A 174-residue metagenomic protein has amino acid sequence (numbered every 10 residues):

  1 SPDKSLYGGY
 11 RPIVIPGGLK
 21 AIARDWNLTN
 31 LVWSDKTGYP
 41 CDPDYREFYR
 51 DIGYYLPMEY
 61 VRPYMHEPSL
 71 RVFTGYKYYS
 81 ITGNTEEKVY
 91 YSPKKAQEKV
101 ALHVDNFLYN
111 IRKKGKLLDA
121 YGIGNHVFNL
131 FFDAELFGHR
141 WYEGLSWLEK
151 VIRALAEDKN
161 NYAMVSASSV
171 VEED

Functional and structural regions predicted by a protein language model:
S1-P16, F128-A156: Catalytic domains of cell-wall/extracellular-matrix polysaccharide-remodeling enzymes, centered on de-N-acetylation
P2-G124, D174: Active-site cores of enzymes that catalyze phosphoryl transfer or operate on phosphate-rich substrates
K20-R24, F128-L130, V165: Hydrophobic faces of well-ordered beta-strands that scaffold small-molecule active sites in alpha/beta enzyme cores
N27-T29, A134-F137, V170-E172: Short, solvent-exposed loop/turn segments at secondary-structure junctions
N110-N129, D133, W141, L155 (+2 more regions): C-terminal extensions
G144-D174: C-terminal, active-site-flanking charged/polar segments
